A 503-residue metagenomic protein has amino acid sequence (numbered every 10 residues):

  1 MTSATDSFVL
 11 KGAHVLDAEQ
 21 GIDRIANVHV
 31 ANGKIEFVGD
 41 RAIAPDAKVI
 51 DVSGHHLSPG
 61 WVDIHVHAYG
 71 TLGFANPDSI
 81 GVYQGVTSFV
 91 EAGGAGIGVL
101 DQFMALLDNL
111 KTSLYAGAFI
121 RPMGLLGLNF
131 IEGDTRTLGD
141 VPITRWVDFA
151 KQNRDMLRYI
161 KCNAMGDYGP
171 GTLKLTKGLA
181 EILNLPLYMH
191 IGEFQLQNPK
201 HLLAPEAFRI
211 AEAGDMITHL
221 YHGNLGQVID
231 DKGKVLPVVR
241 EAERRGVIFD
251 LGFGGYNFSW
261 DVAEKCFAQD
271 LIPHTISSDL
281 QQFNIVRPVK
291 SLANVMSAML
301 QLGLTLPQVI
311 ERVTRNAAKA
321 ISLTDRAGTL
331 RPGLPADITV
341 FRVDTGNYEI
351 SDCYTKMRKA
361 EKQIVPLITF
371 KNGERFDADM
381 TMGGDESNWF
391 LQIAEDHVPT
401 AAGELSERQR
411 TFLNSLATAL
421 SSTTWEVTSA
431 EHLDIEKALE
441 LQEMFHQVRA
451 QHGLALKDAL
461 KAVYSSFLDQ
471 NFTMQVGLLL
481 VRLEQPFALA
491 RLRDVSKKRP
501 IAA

Functional and structural regions predicted by a protein language model:
M1-V9, H14-S58: Histidine-rich, glycine-flanked metal-binding segment
H55-D78: Di-metal (Zn2+ and/or Mg2+/Mn2+) metal-binding site signature of metallo-dependent hydrolases with the MBL/beta-CASP
G60-V66, F89-E91, L114-A118, R158-C162 (+4 more regions): Hydrophobic faces of well-ordered beta-strands that scaffold small-molecule active sites in alpha/beta enzyme cores
S79-N163: Divalent-metal coordination cores built from histidine and acidic residues
G139-F249, N257-H274: Histidine/acidic residue-rich metal-binding segments in metalloenzymes
D261-F341: His/Asp/Glu-enriched, well-ordered alpha-helical/loop segment that forms or immediately abuts the divalent-metal
P335-G384: C-terminal cap of metal-dependent C-N hydrolases
T381, D385-L433, E440, M444-H452 (+2 more regions): Feature 926 captures the class I aminoacyl-tRNA synthetase adenylation module centered on the KMSKS loop
